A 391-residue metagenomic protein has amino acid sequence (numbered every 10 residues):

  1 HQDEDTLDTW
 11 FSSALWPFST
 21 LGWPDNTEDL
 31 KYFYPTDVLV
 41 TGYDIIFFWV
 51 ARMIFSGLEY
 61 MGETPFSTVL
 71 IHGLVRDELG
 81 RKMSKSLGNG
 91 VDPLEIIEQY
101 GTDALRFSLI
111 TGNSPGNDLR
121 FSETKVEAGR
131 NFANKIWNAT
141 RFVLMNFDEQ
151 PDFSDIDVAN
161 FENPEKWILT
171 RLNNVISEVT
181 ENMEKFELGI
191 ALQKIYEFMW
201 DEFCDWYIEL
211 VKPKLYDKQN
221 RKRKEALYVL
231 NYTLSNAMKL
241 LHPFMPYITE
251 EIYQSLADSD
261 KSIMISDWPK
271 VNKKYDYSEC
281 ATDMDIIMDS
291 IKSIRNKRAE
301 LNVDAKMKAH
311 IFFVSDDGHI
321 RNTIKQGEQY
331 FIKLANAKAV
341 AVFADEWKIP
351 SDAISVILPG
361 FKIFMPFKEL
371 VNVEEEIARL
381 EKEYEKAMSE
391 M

Functional and structural regions predicted by a protein language model:
H1-F11, L15, E59-E98, T102 (+1 more regions): Feature 926 captures the class I aminoacyl-tRNA synthetase adenylation module centered on the KMSKS loop
W16, T20-P24: Reverse-transcriptase-like RNA-dependent polymerase core
D29-P35, N117, V271-Y275: Short glycine/proline-rich turn/loop motifs
P35-I45: The substrate-binding groove and active-site-proximal loops of carbohydrate-active enzymes, especially glycoside
F107-S108, G112: Non-catalytic, structured segments within soluble enzyme domains
N117-K125: Short, solvent-exposed helix-loop connector elements
